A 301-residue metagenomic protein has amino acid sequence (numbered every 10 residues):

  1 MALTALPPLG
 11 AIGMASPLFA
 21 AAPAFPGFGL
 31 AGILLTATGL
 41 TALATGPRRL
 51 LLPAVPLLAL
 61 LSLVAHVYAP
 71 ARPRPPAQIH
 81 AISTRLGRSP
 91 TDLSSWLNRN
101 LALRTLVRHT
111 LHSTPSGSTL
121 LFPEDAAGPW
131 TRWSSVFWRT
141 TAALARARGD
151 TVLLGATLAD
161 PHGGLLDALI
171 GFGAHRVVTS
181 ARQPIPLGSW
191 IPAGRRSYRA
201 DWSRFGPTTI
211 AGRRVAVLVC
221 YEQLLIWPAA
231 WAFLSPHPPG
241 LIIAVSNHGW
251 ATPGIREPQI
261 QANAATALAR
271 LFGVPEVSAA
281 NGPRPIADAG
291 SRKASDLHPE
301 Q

Functional and structural regions predicted by a protein language model:
M1-A65, P275-E276, A280: Membrane-embedded alpha-helical bundles of multi-pass enzymes that act on lipidic or dolichyl-linked glycan substrates
A31-G39, L101-R108, A200-W202, I226-W227 (+1 more regions): Short, contiguous clusters of charged residues that form electrostatic/catalytic patches at enzyme active sites, used
L52-V55, F122, G206: Hydrophobic alpha-helix-in-membranes signature
L60-H112, P253, E257, A267-A269 (+2 more regions): Non-cytosolic juxtamembrane linkers/loops that tether extracellular or periplasmic domains to nearby transmembrane
A69-I185: Soluble catalytic regions of membrane-associated enzymes that act on cell-envelope and secretory-pathway components
A127, R132-S135, R139-A147, T157-Q301: Solvent-exposed soluble domains appended to multi-pass membrane proteins
